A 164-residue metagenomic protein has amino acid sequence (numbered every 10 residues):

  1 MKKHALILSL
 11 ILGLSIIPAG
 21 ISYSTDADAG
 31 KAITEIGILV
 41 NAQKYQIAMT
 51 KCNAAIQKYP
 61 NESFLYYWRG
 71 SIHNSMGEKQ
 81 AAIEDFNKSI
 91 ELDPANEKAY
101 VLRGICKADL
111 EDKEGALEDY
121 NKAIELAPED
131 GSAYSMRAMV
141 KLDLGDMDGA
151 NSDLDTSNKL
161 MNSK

Functional and structural regions predicted by a protein language model:
K2-K164: Alpha-helical tetratricopeptide repeat
